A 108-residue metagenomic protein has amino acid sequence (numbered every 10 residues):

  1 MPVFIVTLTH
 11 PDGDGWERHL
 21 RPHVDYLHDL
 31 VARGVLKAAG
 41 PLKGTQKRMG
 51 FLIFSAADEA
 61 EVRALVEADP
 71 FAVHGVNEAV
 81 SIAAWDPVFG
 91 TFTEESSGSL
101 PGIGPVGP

Functional and structural regions predicted by a protein language model:
M1-P108: Conserved, structured core segments of small domains
